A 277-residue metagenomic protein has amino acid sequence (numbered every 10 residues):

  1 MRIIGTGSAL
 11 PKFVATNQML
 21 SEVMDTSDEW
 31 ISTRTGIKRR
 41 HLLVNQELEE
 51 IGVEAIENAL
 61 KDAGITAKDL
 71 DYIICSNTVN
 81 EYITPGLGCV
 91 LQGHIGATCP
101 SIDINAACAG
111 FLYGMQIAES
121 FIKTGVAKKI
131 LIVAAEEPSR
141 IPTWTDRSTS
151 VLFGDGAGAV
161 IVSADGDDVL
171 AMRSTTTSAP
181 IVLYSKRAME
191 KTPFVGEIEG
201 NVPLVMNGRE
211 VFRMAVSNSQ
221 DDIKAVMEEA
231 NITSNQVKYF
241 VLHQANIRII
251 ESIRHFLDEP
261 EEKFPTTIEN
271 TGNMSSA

Functional and structural regions predicted by a protein language model:
M1-N45, D146-R213, S217, D221: Condensing-enzyme catalytic core mediating Claisen C-C bond formation in acyl metabolism
I3-G5, I31, A59, L70-I73 (+5 more regions): Buried hydrophobic positions in well-ordered alpha/beta secondary-structure cores of metabolic enzymes
A9, S76-E81, A106-A109, A134-S139 (+3 more regions): Acidic, glycine-rich active-site loops and adjacent beta-strand->loop/helix elements that engage anionic groups
E29, T66-Y72, C99-P100, K128-I130 (+2 more regions): Short acidic capping loops at alpha-helix termini that bridge into adjacent secondary structure
I37-K38, D69-I74, L91-N105, S139-T145 (+1 more regions): Glycine/charged-rich beta-loop-alpha catalytic/anionic-binding loops adjacent to active sites
V53-I56, L60, V79-N80, G93-P100 (+3 more regions): Claisen-condensing/thiolase-fold acyl-transfer catalytic domains that form or cleave C-C bonds in fatty acid
A55-D71, D221-K238: Phosphate/pyrophosphate-binding loops at sites that engage ATP/ADP/AMP, CoA/4′-phosphopantetheine, polyphosphate
K123-A157: Flexible, glycine-rich active-site loops centered on histidine and acidic residues that chelate a metal or position
